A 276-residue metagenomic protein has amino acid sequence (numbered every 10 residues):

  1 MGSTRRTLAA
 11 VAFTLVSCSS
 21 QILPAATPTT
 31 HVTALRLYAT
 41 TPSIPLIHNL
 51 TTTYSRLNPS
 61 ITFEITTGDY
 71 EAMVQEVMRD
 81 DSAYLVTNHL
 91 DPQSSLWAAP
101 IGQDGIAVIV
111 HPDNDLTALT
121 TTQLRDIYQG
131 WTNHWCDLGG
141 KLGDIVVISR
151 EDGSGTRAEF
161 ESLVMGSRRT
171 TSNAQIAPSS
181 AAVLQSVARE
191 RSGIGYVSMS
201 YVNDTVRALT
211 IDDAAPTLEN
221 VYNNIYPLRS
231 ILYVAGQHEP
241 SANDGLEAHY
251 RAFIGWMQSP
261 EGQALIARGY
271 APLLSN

Functional and structural regions predicted by a protein language model:
M1-L8: Bacterial N-terminal signal peptides that target proteins for export
G2, V16-S19: Intrinsically disordered, low-complexity segments enriched in Ser/Pro/Gly/Ala and basic residues
A9-S17: Bacterial N-terminal signal peptides
C18-T66, E71, Q75-R79, T87-N276: Exported/periplasmic ABC-transporter solute-binding proteins
